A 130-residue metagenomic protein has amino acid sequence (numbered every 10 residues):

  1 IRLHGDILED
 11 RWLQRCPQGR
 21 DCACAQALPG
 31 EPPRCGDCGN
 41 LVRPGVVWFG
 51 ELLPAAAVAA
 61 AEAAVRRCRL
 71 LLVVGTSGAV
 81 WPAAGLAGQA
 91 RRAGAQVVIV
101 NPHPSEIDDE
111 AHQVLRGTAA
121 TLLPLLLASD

Functional and structural regions predicted by a protein language model:
I1-D130: Conserved catalytic alpha/beta core of Sir2/sirtuin-type deacylases, generalized to analogous enzyme cores that bind
